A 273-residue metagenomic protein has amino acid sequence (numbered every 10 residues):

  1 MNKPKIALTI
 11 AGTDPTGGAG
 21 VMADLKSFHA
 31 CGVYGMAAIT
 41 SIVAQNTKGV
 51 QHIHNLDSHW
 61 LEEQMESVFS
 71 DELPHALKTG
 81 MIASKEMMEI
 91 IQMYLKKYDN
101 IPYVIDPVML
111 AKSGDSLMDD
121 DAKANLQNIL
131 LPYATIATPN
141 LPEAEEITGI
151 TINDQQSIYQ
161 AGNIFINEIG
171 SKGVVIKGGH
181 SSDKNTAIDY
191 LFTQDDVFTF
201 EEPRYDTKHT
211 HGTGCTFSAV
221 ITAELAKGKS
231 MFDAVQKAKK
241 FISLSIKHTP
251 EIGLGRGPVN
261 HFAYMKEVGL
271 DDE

Functional and structural regions predicted by a protein language model:
N2-T9, H29-K112, V268: Conserved N-terminal subdomain of the carbohydrate kinase-like
I6-A30: N-terminal phosphate-binding or glycine-rich loops at protein starts, especially the Walker A/P-loop of NTPases
I10-T16, V197-H211: Short pre-catalytic strand/loop immediately N-terminal to key active-site residues, enriched for Gly-Thr
M22, E146, T207-M231: Short, small-residue alpha-helix embedded
G32-M36, V197-F198, E224-K237: Phosphate-handling active-site elements
N55, F232-E273: Charged C-terminal helix
D120-D196: Conserved phosphate/ATP/ADP-binding segment of small-molecule kinases
